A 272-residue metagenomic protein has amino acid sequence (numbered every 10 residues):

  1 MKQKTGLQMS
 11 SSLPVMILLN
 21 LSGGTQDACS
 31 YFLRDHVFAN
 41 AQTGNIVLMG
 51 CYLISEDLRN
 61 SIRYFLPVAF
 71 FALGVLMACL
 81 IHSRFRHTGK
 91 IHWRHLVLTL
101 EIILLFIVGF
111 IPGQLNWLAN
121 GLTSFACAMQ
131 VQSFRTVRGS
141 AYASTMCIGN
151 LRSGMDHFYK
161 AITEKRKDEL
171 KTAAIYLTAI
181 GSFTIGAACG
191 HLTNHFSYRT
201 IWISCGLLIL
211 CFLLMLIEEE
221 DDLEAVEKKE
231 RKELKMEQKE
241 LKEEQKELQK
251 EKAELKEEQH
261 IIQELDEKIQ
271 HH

Functional and structural regions predicted by a protein language model:
K2-K235, E264, Q270-H272: Alpha-helical transmembrane segments of multi-pass membrane proteins
L234-E237, L241-E244, L248-E251, L255-E258 (+1 more regions): The feature captures the hydrophobic core positions of alpha-helical coiled-coils
